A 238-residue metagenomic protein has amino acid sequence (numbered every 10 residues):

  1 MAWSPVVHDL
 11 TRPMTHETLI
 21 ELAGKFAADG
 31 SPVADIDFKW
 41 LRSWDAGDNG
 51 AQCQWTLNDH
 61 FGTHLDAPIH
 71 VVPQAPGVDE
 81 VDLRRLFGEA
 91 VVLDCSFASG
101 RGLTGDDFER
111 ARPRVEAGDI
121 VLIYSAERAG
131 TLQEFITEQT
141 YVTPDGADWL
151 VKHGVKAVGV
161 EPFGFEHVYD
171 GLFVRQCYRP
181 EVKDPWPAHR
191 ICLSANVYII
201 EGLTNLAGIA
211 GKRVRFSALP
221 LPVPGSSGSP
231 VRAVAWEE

Functional and structural regions predicted by a protein language model:
M1-E238: Active-/binding-site microenvironments in catalytic and ligand-binding cores
